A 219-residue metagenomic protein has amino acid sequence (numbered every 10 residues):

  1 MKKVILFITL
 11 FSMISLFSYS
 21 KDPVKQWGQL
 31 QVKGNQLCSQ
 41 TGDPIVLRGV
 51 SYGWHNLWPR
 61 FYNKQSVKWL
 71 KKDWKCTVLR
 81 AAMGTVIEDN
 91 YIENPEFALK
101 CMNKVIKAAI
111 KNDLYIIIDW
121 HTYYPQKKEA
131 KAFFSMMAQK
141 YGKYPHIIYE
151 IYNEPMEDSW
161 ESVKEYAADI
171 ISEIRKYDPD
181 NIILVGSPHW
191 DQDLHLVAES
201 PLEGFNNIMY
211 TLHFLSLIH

Functional and structural regions predicted by a protein language model:
V4-I14: Sec-dependent N-terminal signal peptides
I14, K21, I110: Extracellular glycan-targeting catalytic surfaces
Y19-V78: N-terminal carbohydrate-binding accessory modules
W27-L30, W54, P59, T77 (+4 more regions): Extracellular glycoside hydrolase catalytic/binding regions
S51-Y52, D89-Y91, P155-M156: A short, structure-level motif marking secondary-structure boundaries and short turns
N63-Y123, K127-M136, R175-Y177: Aromatic-lined substrate-binding rim segments of carbohydrate-active enzymes
